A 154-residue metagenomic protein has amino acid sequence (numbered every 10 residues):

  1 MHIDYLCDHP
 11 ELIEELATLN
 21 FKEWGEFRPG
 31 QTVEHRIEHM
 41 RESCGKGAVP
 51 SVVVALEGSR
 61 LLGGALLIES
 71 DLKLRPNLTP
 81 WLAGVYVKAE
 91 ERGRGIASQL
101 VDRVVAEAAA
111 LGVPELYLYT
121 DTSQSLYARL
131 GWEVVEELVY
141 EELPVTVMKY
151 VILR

Functional and structural regions predicted by a protein language model:
H2-L16: A short beta-loop-alpha structural element at the N-terminal edge of CoA-dependent acyl/N-acetyltransferase catalytic
L16-W24: Hydrophobic alpha-helical core bundles mediating ligand binding, dimerization, or RNAP-core interactions
E26-L56, L62: Active-site rim helix/loop that mediates acceptor-substrate recognition in acyltransferases
V52-V54, R60-S70, W81, Y86: Conserved beta-strand in the GNAT
G84-V87, G93-A106: Conserved acetyl-CoA-binding loop-helix of GNAT-fold acetyltransferases
A108-D121: Conserved GNAT acetyl-CoA-binding A-motif
L118-S123, E136-R154: C-terminal "cap" of GNAT-fold acetyltransferases
A128-L138: Conserved acetyl-CoA-binding loop of GNAT-fold acetyltransferases
